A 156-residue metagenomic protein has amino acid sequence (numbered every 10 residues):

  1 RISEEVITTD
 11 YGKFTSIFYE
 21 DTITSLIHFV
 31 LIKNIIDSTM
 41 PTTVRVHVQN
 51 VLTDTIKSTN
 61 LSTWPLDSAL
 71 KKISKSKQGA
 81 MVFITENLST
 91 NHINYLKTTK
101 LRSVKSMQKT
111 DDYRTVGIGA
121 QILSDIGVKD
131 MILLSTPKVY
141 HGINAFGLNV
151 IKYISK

Functional and structural regions predicted by a protein language model:
R1-K156: Catalytic domains of riboflavin
